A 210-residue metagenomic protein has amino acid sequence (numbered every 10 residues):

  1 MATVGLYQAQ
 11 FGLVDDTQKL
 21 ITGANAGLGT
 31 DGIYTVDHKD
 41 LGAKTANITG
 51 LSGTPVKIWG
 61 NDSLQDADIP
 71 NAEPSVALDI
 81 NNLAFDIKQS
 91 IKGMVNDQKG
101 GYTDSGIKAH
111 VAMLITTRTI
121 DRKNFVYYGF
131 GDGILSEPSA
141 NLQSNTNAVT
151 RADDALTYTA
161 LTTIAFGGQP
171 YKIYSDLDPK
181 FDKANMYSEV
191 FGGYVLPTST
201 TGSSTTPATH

Functional and structural regions predicted by a protein language model:
M1-A43, T206-T209: Polar/acidic, low-complexity leader/linker segments enriched in S/T/G and N/D
K19-I21, F85-D86, T117-Y128, F166-G168: Short, surface-exposed beta-strand/loop "edge" segments at domain boundaries and coil↔beta transitions
L51-A67: Short, solvent-exposed beta-alpha or beta-beta edge segments that form flexible loop/patches at the rim of ligand
D62-D68, K99-T103, T116, A140-N147: Catalytic micro-motifs at enzyme active sites that drive phosphoryl/nucleotidyl and oxygen chemistry
S63-I87, T150-T163: Oligomerization/assembly interface segments of phage tail-like spikes and tubes
L83-D104: Charged, amphipathic alpha-helical segments
D104-P138, Q143: Short helix-loop boundary/capping segments
G133-T209: Mixed-charge, glycine-accented linear interaction segment located at domain edges/termini
